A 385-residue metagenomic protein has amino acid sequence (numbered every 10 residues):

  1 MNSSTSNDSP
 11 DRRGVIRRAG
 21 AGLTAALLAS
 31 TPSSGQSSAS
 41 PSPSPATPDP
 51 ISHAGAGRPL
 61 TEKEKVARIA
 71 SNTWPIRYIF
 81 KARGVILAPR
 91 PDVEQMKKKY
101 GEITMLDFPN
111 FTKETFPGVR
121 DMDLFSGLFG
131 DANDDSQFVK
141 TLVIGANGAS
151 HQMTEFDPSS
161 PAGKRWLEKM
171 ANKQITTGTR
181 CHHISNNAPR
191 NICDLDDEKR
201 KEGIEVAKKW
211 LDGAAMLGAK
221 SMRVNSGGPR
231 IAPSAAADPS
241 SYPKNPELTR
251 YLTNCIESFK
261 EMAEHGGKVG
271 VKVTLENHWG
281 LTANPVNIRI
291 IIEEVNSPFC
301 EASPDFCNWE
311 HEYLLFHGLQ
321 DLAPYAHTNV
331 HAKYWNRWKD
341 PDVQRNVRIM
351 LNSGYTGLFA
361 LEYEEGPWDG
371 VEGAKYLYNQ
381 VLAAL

Functional and structural regions predicted by a protein language model:
N2, N7-S221, T249-T253, S297 (+6 more regions): N-terminal pre-domain/capping segments
E64-V66, R83-V85, D121, P243-N352: Acidic/histidine-rich catalytic cores of soluble enzymes
A70-N72, T274, A360: Conserved Rossmann-like nucleotide-binding pocket used by diverse enzymes that bind dinucleotide cofactors
G145-H151, A235-K244: Aromatic- and acidic-residue-enriched carbohydrate-binding clefts of CAZyme catalytic domains
T179, V271, S353-G357: A short helix->loop->beta-strand "cap" motif at the edges of active sites that frequently abuts
A214-S241, V269-H278: Active-site groove signature of glycoside hydrolases
P233, T282, D369-G370: Extracytoplasmic/secreted cell-surface and envelope-processing proteins
L358-E364: Short acidic/histidine-rich active-site segments
